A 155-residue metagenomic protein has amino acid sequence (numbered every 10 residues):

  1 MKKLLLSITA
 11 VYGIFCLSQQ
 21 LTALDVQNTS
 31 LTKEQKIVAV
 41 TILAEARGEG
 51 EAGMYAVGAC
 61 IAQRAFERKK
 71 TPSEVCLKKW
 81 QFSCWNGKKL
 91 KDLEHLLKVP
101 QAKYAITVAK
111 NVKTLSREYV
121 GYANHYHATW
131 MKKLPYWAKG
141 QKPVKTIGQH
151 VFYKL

Functional and structural regions predicted by a protein language model:
M1-L4: Positively charged n-region of N-terminal signal peptides that target proteins for export
S7-I8, K69: Intrinsically disordered, low-complexity segments enriched in polar/charged small residues
T9-S18: Hydrophobic h-region of N-terminal signal peptides that target proteins for export in Gram-negative bacteria
T22-L155: Bacterial extracytoplasmic/cell-wall-associated proteins, especially those involved in peptidoglycan
